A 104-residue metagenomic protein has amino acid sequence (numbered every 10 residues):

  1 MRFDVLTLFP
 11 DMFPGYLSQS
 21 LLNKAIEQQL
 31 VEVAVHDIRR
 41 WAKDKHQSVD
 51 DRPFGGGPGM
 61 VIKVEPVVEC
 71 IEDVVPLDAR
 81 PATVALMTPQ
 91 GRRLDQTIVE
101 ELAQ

Functional and structural regions predicted by a protein language model:
M1-L77: N-terminal nucleotide/polyanion-binding subdomain common to many enzyme families
K63-Q104: S-adenosyl-L-methionine/SAH cofactor-binding core of RNA-modifying enzymes
